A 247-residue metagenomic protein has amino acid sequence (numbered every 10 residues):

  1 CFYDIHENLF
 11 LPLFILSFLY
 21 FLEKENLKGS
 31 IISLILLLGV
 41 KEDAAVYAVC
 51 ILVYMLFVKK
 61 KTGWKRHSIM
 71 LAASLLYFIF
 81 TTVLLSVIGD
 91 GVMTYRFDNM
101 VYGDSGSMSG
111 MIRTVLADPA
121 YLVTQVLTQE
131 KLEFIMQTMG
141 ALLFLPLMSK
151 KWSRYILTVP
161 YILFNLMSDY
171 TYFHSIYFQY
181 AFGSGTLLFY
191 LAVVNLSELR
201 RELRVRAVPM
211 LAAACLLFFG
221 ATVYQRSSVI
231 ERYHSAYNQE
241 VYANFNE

Functional and structural regions predicted by a protein language model:
C1-S17, L37-V40, A44, Y180-G183: Multi-pass, polyprenyl lipid-linked donor-dependent membrane glycosyltransferases
Y3, E7-L11, L16-G29, L56-F57 (+1 more regions): Membrane-interface transmembrane helices that cradle and orient dolichyl/undecaprenyl
Y47-L75: Perimembrane helix-loop-helix junctions
H67, V83-Y121, Y161-S175, A181 (+1 more regions): Extracytoplasmic catalytic-loop and juxtamembrane helix elements of membrane-embedded, polyprenol/dolichol-linked
L71-L76, E198-S227: Signature aromatic-anchored transmembrane alpha helix within multi-pass, membrane-resident enzymes that catalyze glycan
K131-I162: Hydrophobic, aromatic-rich transmembrane alpha-helices and their immediate juxtamembrane boundary segments
Y155-R201: Hydrophobic/aromatic-rich transmembrane helices and adjacent perimembrane loops
C215-E247: Membrane-embedded, lumen/periplasm-facing catalytic core of multi-pass transferases that use lipid-linked donors
